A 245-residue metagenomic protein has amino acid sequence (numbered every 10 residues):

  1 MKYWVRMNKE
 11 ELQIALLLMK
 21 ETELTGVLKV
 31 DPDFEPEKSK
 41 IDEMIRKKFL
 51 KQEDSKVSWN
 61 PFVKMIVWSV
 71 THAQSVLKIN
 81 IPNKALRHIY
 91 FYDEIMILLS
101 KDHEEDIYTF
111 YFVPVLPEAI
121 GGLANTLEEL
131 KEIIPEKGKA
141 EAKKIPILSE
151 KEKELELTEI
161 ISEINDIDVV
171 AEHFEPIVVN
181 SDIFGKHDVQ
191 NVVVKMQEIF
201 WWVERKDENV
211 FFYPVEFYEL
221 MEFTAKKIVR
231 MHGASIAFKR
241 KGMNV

Functional and structural regions predicted by a protein language model:
M1-I45, F49-I66: Short, amphipathic alpha-helical interface elements at domain boundaries that mediate macromolecular binding
K51, V57-V245: Non-catalytic recognition/regulatory regions in large multidomain proteins
